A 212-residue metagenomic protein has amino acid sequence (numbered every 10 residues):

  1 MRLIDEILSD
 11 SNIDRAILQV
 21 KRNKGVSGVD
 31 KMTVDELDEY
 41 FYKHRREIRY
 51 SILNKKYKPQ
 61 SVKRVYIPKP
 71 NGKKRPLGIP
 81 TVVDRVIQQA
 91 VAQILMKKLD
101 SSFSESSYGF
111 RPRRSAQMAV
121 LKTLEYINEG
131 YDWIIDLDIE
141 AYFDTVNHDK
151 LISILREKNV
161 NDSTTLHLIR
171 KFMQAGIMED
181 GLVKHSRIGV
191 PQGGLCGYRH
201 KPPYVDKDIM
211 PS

Functional and structural regions predicted by a protein language model:
M1-Y42, R46: Non-catalytic, polymerase-adjacent accessory regions of viral genome-replication enzymes
S9-G25, V62-R64, Q93-K98, G176: Short, compositionally biased low-complexity segments
D30-T33, Y66-P68, G78-P80: Short, conserved beta-strand segments within well-ordered enzyme catalytic domains that often line or immediately flank
S51-V65, P70, E105-S106, R111-R114 (+1 more regions): Conserved polymerase palm-domain catalytic core
G78-V82, V86, S163-T164, L195: Structural motif
P80-I94, S101: Hydrophobic alpha-helical hairpins/lids featuring a short glycine-rich hinge
I94-L99, D208, S212: Hydrophobic recognition helices of helix-based DNA-binding modules
